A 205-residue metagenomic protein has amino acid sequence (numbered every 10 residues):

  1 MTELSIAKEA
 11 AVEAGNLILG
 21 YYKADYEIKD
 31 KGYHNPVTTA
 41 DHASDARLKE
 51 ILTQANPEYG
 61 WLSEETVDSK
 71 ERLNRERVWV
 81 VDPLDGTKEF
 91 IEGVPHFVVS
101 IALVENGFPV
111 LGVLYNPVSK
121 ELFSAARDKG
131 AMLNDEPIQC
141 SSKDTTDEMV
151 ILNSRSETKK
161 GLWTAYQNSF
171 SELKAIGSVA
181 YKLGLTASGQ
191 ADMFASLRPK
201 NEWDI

Functional and structural regions predicted by a protein language model:
M1-L84, T164: N-terminal subdomain of lithium-sensitive/metallo-dependent phosphomonoesterases centered on the IMPase/IPPase/PAP
I18, D41, L52, T87 (+4 more regions): Residue-level signal for inorganic ion chemistry
H42, A46, E65, P83-G86 (+4 more regions): Generic detector of well-ordered alpha-helical packing
S63-E65, D135, G177: Short loop/edge segments at beta-strand edges and connector loops that shape dinucleotide/nucleotide cofactor-binding
R72-M132: DPxDG-like acidic metal-binding loop motif
V110, I138-C140: Short, isolated positions in well-ordered beta-strands
S142-I205: An extended, acidic
